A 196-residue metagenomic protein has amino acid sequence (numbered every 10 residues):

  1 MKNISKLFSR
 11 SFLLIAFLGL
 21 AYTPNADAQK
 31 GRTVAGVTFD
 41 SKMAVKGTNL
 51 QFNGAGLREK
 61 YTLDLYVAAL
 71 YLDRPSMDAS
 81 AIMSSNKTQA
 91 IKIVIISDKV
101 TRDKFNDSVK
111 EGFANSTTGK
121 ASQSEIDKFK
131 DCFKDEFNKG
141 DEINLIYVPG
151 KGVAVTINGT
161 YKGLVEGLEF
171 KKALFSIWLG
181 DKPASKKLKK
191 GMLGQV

Functional and structural regions predicted by a protein language model:
K2-F12: Bacterial N-terminal signal peptides that target proteins for export
S11-A21: Bacterial N-terminal signal peptides
Y22-A28: Sec/Tat signal peptide C-region and signal peptidase I cleavage site
A28-M83: N-terminal secretory signal peptides
P75-G150: Mid-length scaffold segments of soluble, non-membrane domains
I157-G159: Short strand-turn-strand beta-turns centered on an Asx-Gly dipeptide
K162-L188: Flexible glycine-rich active-site/ligand-binding loops centered on an Asp-His dyad
K187-V196: Cysteine/selenocysteine-centered motifs that mediate thiol-based redox chemistry or coordinate metal-sulfur cofactors
